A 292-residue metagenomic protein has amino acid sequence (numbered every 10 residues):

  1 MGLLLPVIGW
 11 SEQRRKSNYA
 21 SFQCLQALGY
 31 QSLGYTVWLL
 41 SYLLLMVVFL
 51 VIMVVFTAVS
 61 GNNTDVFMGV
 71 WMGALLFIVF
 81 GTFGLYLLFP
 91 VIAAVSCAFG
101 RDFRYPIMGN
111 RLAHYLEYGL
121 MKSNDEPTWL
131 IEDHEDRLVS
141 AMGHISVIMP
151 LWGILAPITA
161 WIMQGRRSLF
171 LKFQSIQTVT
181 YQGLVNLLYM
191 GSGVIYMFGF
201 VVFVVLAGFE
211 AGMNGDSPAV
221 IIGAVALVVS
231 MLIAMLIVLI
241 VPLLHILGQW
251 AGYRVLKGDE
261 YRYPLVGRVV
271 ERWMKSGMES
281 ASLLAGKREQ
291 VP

Functional and structural regions predicted by a protein language model:
M1-R14, L87, M108-L112, R137-G165 (+2 more regions): Hydrophobic, aromatic-rich membrane-embedded alpha-helical segments
E12-Y19, V48-V59, F89-P106, M163-F170 (+2 more regions): Juxtamembrane transmembrane-helix termini
R14-L33, G165-L184: Amphipathic, cytosolic membrane-interfacial segments at TM-TM junctions
L28-L40, L44, V179-G183, L187-G191 (+1 more regions): Hydrophobic, lipid-facing residues on alpha-helical transmembrane segments of integral membrane proteins
L39-Y86, S192-V241: Membrane-helix interface segments in multi-pass membrane proteins
S60-S123, I145, P242-R262: Extended, hydrophobic interaction surfaces within ordered domains
F103-D136, L265-P292: Low-complexity, intrinsically disordered extramembrane tails and loops of integral membrane proteins
K122-M142, T159, M163, G183-L187 (+2 more regions): Loop-to-transmembrane boundary segments
